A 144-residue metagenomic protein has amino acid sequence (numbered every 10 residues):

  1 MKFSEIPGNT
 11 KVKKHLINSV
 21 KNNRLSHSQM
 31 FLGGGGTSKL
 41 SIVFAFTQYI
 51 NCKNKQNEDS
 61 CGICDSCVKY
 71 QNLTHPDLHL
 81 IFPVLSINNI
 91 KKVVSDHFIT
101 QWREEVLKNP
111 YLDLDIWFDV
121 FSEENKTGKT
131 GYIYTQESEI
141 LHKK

Functional and structural regions predicted by a protein language model:
K2-K144: Clamp-loader machinery-focused feature within the broader ASCE/P-loop NTPase space
